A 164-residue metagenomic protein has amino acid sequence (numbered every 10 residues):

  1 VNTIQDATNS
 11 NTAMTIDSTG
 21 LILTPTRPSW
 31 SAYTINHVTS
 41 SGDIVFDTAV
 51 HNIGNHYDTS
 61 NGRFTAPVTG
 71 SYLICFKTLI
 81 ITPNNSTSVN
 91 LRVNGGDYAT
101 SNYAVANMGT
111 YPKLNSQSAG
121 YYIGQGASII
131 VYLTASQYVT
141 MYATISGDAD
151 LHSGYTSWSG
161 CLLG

Functional and structural regions predicted by a protein language model:
V1-P25: Beta-strand-rich receptor-binding modules of extracellular spikes/adhesins
I22-G164: Extracellular jelly-roll beta-sandwich "head" domains, especially the C-terminal globular C1q domain
